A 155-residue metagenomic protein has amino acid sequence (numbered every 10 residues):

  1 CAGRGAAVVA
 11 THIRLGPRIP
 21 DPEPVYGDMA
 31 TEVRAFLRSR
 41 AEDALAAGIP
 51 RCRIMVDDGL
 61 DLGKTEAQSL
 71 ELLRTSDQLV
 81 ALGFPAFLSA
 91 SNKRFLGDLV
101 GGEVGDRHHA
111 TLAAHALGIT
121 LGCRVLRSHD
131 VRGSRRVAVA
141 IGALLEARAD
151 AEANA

Functional and structural regions predicted by a protein language model:
C1-D43, A47, G63-A155: Active-site-adjacent loop and "lid" segments of alpha/beta metabolic enzymes
R51-R53: Short acidic capping loops at alpha-helix termini that bridge into adjacent secondary structure
L60: Active-site metal-binding loops of divalent metal-dependent hydrolases
